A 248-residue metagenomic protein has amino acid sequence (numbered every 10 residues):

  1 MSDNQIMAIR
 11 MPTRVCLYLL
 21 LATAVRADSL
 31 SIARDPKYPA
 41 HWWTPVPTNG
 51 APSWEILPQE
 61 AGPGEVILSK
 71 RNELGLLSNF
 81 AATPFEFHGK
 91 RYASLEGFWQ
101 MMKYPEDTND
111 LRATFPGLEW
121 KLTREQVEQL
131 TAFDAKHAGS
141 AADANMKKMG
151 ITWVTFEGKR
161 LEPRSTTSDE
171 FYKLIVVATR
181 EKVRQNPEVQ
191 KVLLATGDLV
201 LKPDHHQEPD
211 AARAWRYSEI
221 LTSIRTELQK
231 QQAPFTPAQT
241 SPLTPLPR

Functional and structural regions predicted by a protein language model:
M1-M11: N-terminal secretory signal peptides that target proteins for export/translocation
M7-A8, L21, P242: Intrinsic structural disorder/low-complexity segments
R10-Y18: Sec-dependent signal peptide recognition, specifically the positively charged N-region followed immediately by
Y18-A27: Hydrophobic h-region of N-terminal signal peptides that target proteins for export in Gram-negative bacteria
D28-R248: Charged, low-complexity intrinsically disordered segments
